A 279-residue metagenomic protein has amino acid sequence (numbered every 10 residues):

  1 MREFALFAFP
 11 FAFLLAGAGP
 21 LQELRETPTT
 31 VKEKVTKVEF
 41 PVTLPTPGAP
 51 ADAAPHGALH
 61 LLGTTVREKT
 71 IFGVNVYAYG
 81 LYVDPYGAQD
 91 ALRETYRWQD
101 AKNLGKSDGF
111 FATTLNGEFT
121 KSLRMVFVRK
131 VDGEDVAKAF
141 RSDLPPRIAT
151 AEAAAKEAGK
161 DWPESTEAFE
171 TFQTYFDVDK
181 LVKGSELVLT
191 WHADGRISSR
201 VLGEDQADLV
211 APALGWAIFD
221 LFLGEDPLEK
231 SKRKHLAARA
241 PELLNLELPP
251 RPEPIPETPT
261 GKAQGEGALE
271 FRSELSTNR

Functional and structural regions predicted by a protein language model:
M1-F4: Positively charged n-region of N-terminal signal peptides that target proteins for export
F7-L14: Bacterial N-terminal signal peptides
P20-A101: N-terminal secretory signal peptides
A88-G184: Mid-length scaffold segments of soluble, non-membrane domains
L181-H192, I197-S199: Short tryptophan-centered beta-strand motifs in secreted/extracellular beta-sheet-rich domains of glycan-recognition
D205-R233: Flexible glycine-rich active-site/ligand-binding loops centered on an Asp-His dyad
L228-N245: C-terminal partner/receptor-binding element of secreted or periplasmic proteins
T258-R279: Long, low-complexity, intrinsically disordered segments
